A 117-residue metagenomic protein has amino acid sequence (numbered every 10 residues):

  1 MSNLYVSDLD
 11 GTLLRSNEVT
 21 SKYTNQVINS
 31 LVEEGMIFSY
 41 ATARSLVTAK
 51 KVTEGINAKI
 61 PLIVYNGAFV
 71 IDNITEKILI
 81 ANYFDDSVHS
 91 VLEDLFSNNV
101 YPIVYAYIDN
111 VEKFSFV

Functional and structural regions predicted by a protein language model:
M1-N3, E33: Short, Lys/Arg-enriched, disordered terminal segments
N3-E18: Asp-based phosphoryl-transfer active-site loop
V19-V117: Active-site phosphate-binding/coordination module
